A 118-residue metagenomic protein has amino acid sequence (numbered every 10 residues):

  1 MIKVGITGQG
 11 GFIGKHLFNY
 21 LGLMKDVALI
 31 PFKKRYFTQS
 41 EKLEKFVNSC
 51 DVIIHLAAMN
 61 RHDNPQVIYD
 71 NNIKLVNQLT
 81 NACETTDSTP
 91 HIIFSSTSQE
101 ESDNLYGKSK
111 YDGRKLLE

Functional and structural regions predicted by a protein language model:
I2-L23: N-terminal Rossmann NAD(P)H-binding glycine-rich loop of SDR-like oxidoreductase domains
N19-L23, N77, N81-T85, E118: Short, well-ordered alpha-helices that flank and scaffold nucleotide-derived cofactor binding pockets
I30-Q39: Rossmann-fold cofactor-recognition segment
T38-K74, Q78, A82-T85, T97-S102: NAD(P)H-binding glycine-rich loop region in Rossmannoid oxidoreductase-like domains and their noncatalytic homologs
T86-H91: A short helix->loop->beta-strand "cap" motif at the edges of active sites that frequently abuts
D103-E118: Active-site Tyr-X1-5-Lys
